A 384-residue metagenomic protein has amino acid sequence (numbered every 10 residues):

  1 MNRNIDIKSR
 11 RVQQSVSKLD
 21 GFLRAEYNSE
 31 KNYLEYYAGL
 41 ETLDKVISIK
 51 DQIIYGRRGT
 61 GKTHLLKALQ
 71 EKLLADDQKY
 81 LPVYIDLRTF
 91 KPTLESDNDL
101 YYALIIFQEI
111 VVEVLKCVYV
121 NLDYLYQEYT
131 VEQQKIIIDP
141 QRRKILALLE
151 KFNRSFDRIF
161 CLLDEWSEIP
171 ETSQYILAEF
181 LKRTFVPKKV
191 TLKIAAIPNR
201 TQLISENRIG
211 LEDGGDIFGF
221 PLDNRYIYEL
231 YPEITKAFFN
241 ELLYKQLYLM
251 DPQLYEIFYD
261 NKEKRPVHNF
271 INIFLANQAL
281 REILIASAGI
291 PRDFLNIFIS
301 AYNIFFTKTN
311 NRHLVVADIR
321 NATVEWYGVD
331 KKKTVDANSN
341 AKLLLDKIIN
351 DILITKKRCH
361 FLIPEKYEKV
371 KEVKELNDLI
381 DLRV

Functional and structural regions predicted by a protein language model:
M1-Q52, R57, K72-Q78: A short, basic N-terminal segment
S9, S48-I159, T172, I194 (+3 more regions): P-loop NTPase nucleotide-binding core
Q13, I54-G61, I159-F185, T191-I194 (+1 more regions): Conserved catalytic-core segments centered on acid/base and nucleophilic motifs
E30, Q141-L162, W166-A276, I319 (+1 more regions): The catalytic "switch" region of P-loop NTPases
Q70, A178-K182, L376: Short amphipathic alpha-helical segments and helix-helix/interface helices
V83, F274-Q278, A286-G289, D293-N296 (+2 more regions): C-terminal leucine-rich, beta-strand-based interaction scaffolds used for sensing/assembly
D99-Y101, I176-A178, E206-E212, A301-I304 (+1 more regions): Short secondary-structure boundary/capping segments
L122, Y126, Y255, V335-S339: Structured alpha-helical bundle/scaffold domains in large eukaryotic membrane-trafficking regulators
